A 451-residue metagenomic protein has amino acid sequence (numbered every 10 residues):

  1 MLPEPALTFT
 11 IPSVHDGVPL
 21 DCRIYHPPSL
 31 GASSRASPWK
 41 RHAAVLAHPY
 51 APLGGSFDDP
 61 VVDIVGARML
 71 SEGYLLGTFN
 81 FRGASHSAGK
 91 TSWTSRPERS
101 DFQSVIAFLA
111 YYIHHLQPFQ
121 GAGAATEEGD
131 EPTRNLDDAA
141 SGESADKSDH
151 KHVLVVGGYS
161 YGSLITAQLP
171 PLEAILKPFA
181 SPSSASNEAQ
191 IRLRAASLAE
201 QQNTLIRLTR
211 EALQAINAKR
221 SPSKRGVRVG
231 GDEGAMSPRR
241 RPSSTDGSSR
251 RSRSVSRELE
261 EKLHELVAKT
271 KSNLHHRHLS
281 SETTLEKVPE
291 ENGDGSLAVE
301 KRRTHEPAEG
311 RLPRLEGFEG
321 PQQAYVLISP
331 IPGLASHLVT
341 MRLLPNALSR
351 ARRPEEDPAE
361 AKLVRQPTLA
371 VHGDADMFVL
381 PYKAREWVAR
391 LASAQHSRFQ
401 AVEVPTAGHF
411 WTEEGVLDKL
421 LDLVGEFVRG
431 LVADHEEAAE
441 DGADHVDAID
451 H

Functional and structural regions predicted by a protein language model:
G17-P19, H26-N80, H86, L116: Short, surface-exposed "cap/lid" segments of acyl-processing enzymes
L53, G89, P405-L421: Catalytic histidine-centered segment of alpha/beta-hydrolase-like enzymes
T91-D146, I175-R220, G231, M236 (+2 more regions): Alpha/beta-hydrolase active-site loop
G157-T166: Gly/Ala-rich beta-loop-alpha elbow adjacent to hydrolase catalytic centers
L338-L344, E356-D357, Q366, V379-R390: Short alpha-helix in the alpha/beta-hydrolase fold that links the catalytic acid
V364, L369-H372, D376: Short beta-strand/loop motif that positions the catalytic acidic residue of the alpha/beta-hydrolase fold
L391-F410: Catalytic histidine neighborhood in serine/cysteine hydrolases with alpha/beta-hydrolase-type architecture
